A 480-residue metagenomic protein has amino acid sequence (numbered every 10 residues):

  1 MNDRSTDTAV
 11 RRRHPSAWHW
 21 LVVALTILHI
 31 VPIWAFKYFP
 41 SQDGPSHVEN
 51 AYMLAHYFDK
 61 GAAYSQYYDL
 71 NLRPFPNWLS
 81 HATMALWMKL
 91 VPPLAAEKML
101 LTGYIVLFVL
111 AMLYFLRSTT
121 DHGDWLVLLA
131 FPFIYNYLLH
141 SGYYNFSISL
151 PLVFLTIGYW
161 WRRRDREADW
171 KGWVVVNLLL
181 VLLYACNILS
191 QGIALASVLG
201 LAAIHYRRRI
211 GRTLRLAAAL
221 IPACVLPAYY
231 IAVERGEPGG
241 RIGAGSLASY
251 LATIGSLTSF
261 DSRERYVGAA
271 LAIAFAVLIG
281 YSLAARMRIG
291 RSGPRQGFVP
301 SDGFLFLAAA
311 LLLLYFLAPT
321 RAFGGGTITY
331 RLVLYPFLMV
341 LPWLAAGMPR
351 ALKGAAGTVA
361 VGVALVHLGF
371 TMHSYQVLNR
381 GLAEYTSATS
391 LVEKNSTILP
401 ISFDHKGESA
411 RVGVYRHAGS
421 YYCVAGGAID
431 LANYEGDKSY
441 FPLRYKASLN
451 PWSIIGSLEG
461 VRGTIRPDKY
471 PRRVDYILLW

Functional and structural regions predicted by a protein language model:
Y38-H47, F58-K60, Y68, V174 (+2 more regions): Transmembrane catalytic cores of multi-pass membrane glycosyltransferases and polysaccharide-assembly enzymes
E49-H56, Y68-P93: Short hydrophobic/aromatic helix or loop-helix immediately within or flanking a transmembrane segment in polytopic
M99-T119: Transmembrane-helix motifs of polytopic, lipid-linked glycan transferases
M112-I134: Transmembrane-helix signature of polytopic, membrane-embedded enzymes that assemble or transfer cell-envelope glycans
S141-I148: Short acidic/glycine- and proline-prone juxtamembrane loop motifs at membrane-interface regions of multi-pass membrane
F275, P342, A346-T371: Signature aromatic-anchored transmembrane alpha helix within multi-pass, membrane-resident enzymes that catalyze glycan
F323-P349: Hydrophobic/aromatic-rich transmembrane helices and adjacent perimembrane loops
L378, A388-W480: Short periplasmic/luminal acceptor-recognition loop of GT-C membrane glycosyltransferases, typified by
